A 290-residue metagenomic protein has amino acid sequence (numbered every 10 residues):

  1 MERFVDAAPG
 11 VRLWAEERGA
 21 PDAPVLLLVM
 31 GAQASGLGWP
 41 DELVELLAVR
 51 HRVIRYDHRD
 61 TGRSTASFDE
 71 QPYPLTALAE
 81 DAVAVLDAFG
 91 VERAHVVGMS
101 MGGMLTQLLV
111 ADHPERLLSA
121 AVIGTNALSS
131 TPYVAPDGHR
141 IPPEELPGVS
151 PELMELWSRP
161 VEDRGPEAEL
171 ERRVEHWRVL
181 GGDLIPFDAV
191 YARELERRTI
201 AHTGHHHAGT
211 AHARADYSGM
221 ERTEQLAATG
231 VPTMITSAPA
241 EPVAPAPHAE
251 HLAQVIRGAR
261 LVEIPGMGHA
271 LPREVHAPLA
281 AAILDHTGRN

Functional and structural regions predicted by a protein language model:
A7-A66, Q71: Conserved HGGG/HGGXW glycine-rich cap/lid loop of the alpha/beta-hydrolase fold
T76-A94: Conserved acidic catalytic loop of the alpha/beta-hydrolase fold
E92-P136: Conserved hydrolase catalytic core segment
A120-D163: Flexible "cap/lid" loop of the alpha/beta hydrolase fold
E145-E224, V231, H251: Alpha/beta-hydrolase
T229, I235-S237: Short beta-strand/loop motif that positions the catalytic acidic residue of the alpha/beta-hydrolase fold
P242-H248: Conserved alpha/beta-hydrolase "acid-adjacent" motif
G258-N290: Catalytic active-site module of serine/aspartate enzymes centered on a nucleophile-bearing elbow/loop
